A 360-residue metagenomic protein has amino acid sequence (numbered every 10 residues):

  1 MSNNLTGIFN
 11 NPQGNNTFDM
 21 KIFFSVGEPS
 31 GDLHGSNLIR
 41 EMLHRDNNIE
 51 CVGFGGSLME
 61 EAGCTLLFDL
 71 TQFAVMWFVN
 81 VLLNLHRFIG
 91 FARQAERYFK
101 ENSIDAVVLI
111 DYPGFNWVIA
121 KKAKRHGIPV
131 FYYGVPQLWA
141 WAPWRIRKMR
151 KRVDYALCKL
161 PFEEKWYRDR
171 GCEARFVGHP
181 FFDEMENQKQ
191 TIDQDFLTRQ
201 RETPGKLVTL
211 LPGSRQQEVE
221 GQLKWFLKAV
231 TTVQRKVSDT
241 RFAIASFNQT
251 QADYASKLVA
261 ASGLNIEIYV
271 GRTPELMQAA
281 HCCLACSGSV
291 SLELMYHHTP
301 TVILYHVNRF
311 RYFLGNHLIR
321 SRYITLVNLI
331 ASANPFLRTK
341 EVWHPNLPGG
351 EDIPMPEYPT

Functional and structural regions predicted by a protein language model:
N3-T360: Nucleotide-activated sugar donor-binding and catalytic core shared by glycosyltransferases and related lipid-linked
